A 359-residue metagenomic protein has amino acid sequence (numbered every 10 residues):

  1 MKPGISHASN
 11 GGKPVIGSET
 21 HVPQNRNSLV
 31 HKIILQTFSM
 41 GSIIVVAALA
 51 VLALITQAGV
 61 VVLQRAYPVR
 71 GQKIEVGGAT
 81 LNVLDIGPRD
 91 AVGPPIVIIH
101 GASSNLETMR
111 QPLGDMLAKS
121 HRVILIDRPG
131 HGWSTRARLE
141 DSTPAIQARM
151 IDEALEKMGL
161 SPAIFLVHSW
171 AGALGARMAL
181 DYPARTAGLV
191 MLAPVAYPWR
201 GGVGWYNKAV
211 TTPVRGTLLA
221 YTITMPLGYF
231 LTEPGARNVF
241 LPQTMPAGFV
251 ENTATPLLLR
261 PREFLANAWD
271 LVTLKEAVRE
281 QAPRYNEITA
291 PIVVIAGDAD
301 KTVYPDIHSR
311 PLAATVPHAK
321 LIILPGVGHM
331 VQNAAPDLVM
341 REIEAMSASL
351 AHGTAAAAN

Functional and structural regions predicted by a protein language model:
K2, H7, E19-I96, K119-H121 (+2 more regions): Alpha/beta-hydrolase fold catalytic core
V62-Q64, V203-G204, T224-E287: Conserved alpha/beta-hydrolase catalytic His-Asp/Glu region
L84-I86, D90, L125-W170, R341: Active-site loop/oxyanion-hole signature of alpha/beta-hydrolase fold enzymes
I86-W133: Conserved HGGG/HGGXW glycine-rich cap/lid loop of the alpha/beta-hydrolase fold
V97-G101, H168, A296: The conserved beta1-alpha1 loop
L180, L189-A220: Flexible "cap/lid" loop of the alpha/beta hydrolase fold
V293-V327: Conserved loop-alpha-helix segment in the C-terminal half of the alpha/beta-hydrolase fold that carries the catalytic
H318-N359: Catalytic active-site module of serine/aspartate enzymes centered on a nucleophile-bearing elbow/loop
